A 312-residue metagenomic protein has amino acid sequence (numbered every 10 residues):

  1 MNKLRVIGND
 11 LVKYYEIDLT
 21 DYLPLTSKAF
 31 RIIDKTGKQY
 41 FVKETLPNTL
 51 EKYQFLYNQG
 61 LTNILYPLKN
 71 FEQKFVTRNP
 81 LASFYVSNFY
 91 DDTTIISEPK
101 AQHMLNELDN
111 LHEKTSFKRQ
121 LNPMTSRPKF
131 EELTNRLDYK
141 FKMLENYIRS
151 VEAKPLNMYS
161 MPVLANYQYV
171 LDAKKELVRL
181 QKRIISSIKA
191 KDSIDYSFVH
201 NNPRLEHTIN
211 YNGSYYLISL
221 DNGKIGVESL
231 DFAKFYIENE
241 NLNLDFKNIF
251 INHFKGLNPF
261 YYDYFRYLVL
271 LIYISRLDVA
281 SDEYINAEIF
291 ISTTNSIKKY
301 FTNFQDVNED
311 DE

Functional and structural regions predicted by a protein language model:
M1-D18, P47, Q168, K175 (+1 more regions): Regulatory N- and C-terminal appendages and interdomain linkers associated with kinase/kinase-like NTP transferase
R5-K35, N70: ATP-binding glycine-rich phosphate-binding loop
A29, P67, R179-F232: Active-site acidic catalytic loop and adjacent metal/ATP-binding pocket of ATP-dependent phosphoryl transfer enzymes
K35-T125: ATP-binding pocket architecture of kinase catalytic cores
A82-S97, E145-A153, Y273-I291: A glycine-centered beta->alpha junction motif in the catalytic cores of kinase/phosphotransferase enzymes
M124-F198, I249, N303: ATP-dependent phospho-/nucleotidyl transfer catalytic cores
E228-P259, I272-Y300: Active-site activation/catalytic loop segments of kinase-like enzymes and analogous catalytic loops in related
